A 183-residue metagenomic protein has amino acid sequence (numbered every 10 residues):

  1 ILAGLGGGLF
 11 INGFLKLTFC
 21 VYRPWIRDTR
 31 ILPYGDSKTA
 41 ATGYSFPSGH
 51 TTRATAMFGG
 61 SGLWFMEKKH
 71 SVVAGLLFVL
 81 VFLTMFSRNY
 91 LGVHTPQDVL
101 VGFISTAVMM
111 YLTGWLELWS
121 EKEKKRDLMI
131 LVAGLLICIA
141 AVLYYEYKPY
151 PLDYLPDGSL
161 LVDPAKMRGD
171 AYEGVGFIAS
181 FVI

Functional and structural regions predicted by a protein language model:
I1, V182-I183: Short, intrinsically disordered, charge-balanced linker/junction segments flanking boundaries in proteins
I1-F10: Interfacial segments of alpha-helical transmembrane regions
L9, W25-V182: Membrane-embedded catalytic cores of phosphoryl/pyrophosphoryl-handling enzymes
F14-R27: Transmembrane alpha-helix boundary signature
